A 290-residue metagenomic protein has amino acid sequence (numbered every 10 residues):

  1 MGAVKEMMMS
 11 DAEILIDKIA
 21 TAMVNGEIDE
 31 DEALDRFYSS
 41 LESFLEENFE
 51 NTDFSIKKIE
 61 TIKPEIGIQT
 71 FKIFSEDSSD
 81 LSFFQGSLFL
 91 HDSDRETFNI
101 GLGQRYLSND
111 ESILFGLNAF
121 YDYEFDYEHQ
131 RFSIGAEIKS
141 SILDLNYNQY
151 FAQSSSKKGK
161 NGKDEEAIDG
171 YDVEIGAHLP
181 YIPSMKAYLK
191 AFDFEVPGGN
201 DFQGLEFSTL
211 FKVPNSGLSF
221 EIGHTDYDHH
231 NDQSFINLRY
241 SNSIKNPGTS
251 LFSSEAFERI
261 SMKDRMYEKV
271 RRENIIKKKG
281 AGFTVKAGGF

Functional and structural regions predicted by a protein language model:
G2-V24, I28-L45, Q153-Y188, F192-G199 (+1 more regions): Flexible, glycine-rich linker and terminal segments associated with outer-membrane beta-barrel/transport systems
D17-S108, S112-E124: Outer membrane beta-barrel translocator domains of Type V secretion systems
E50-K58, D80-H91, I113-E124, I134 (+4 more regions): Transmembrane beta-strand segments that form the barrel wall of outer-membrane beta-barrel proteins
I59-I62, L90-D94, E124-E128, G162-A167 (+2 more regions): Replace "Gram-negative outer membrane beta-barrel proteins" with "bacterial and organellar outer membrane beta-barrel
P64-D77, E96-D110, F132-Q149, D169-P180 (+3 more regions): Feature captures outer-membrane beta-barrel proteins of Gram-negative bacteria and organelles
D80, S87-F89, Y106-I113, Y121 (+6 more regions): Generic ordered-secondary-structure signal
